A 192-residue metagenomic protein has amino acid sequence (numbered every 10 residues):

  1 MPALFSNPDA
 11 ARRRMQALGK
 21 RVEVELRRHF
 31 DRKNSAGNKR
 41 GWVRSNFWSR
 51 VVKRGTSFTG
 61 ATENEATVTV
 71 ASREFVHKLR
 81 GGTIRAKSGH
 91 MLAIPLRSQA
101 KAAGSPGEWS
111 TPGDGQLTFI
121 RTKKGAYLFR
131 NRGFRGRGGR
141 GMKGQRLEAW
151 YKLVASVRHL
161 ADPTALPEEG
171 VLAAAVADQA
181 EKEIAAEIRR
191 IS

Functional and structural regions predicted by a protein language model:
M1-S192: Short, Lys/Arg-rich flexible segments
